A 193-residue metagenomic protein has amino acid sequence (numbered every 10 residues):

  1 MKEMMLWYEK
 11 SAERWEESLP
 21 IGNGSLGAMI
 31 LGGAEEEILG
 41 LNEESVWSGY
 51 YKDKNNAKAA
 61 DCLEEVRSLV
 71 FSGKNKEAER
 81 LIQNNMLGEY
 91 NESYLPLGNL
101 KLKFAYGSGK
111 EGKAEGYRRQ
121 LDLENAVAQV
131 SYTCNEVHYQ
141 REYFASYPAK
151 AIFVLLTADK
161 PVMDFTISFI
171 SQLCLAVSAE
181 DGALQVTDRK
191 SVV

Functional and structural regions predicted by a protein language model:
M1-V193: Aromatic-residue-lined binding/catalytic grooves and analogous aromatic/hydrophobic interfacial grooves in multimeric
